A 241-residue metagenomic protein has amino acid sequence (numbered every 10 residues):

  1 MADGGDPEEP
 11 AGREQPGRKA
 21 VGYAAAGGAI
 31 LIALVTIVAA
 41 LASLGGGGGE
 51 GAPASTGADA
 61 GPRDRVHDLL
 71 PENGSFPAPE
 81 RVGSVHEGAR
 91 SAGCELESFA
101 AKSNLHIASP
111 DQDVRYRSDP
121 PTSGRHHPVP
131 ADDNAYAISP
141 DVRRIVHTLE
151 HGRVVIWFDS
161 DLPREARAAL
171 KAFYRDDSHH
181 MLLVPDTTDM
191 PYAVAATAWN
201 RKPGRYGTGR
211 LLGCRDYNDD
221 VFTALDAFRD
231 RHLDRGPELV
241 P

Functional and structural regions predicted by a protein language model:
M1-V21: Terminal targeting segments of Actinobacterial cell-envelope proteins
A26-A40: Hydrophobic membrane-insertion alpha-helices, especially the h-region of bacterial N-terminal signal peptides
I37-A60: C-terminal region of N-terminal signal peptides and the immediate post-cleavage residues of exported proteins
A52-G74: Short extracytoplasmic/periplasmic juxtamembrane "stem" segments immediately C-terminal to an N-terminal membrane anchor
P71-R144: Surface-exposed, low-hydrophobicity interaction/linker segments
R125-V129, N134-D176, L182: Mid-length scaffold segments of soluble, non-membrane domains
D176-P241: Helix-rich interaction surfaces within compact, conserved domain-sized segments that mediate assembly or partner
